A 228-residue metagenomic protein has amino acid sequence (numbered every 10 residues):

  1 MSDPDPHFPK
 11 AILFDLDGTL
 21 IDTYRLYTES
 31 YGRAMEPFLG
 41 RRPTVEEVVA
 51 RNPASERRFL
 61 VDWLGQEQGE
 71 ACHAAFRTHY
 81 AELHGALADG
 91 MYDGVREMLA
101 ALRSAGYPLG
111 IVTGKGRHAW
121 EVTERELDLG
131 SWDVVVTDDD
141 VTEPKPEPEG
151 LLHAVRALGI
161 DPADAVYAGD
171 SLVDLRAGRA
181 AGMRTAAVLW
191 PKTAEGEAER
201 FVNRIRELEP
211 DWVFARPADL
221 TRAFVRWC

Functional and structural regions predicted by a protein language model:
S2-K10, A100-R103, G116-R117, E121-C228: Asp-based, Mg2+/Mn2+-dependent phosphohydrolase catalytic module
P4-E97, A101, A105, E121: N-terminal helical cap/lid subdomain that shapes the substrate entry/recognition surface in HAD-like hydrolases
F14, G110, A165: Short glycine- and Lys/Arg-enriched binding-loop motifs that mark or flank ligand-binding interfaces
T19, T113-K115: Conserved phosphate-coupling serine/threonine residues in phosphotransfer and NTP-handling enzymes
R42-P43, L109, S131, P162: Residue-level detector of short coil/turn "hinge" positions at structural boundaries
M91, V112, E143: Residue-level marker of regulatory loop/turn positions in helix-turn-helix DNA-binding domains and in histidine
P108-G110, R184: Proline-centered loop/turn at the N-terminus of a beta-strand
